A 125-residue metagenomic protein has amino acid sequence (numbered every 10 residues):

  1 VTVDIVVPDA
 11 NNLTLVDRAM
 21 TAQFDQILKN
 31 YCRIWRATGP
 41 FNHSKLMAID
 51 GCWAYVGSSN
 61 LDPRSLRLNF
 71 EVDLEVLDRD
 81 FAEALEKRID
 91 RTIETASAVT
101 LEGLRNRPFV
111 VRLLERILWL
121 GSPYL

Functional and structural regions predicted by a protein language model:
V1-L125: PLD/PLD-like phosphodiesterase catalytic module centered on the HKD motif
